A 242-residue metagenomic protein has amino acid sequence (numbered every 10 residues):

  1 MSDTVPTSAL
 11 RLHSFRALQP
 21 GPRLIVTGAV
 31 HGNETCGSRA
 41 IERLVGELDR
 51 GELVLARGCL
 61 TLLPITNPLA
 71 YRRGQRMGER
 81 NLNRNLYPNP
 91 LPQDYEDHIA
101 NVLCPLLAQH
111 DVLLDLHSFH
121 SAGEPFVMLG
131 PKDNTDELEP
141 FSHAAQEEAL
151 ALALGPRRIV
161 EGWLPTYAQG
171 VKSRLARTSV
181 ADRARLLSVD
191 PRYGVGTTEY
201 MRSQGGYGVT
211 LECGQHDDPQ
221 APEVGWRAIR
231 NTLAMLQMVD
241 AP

Functional and structural regions predicted by a protein language model:
M1-P242: Structured catalytic-domain cores with a bias toward divalent-metal coordination
